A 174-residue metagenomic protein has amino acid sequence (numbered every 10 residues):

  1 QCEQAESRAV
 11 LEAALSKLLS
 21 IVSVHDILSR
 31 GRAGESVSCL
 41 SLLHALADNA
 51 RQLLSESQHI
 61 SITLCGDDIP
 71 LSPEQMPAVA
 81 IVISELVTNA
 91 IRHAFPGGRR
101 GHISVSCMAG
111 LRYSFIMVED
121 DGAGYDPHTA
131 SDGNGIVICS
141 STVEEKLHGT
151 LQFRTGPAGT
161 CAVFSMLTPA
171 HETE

Functional and structural regions predicted by a protein language model:
Q1-V10, R32-A33: Short acidic helix/loop segment immediately C-terminal to the autophosphorylated histidine in two-component histidine
L11-L19, S23, I27, S36-L53: Short beta-to-alpha transition helix within the HATPase_c
V37, S55-S84, I91-G101: Conserved short strand/loop->alpha-helix "switch" segment adjacent to the catalytic nucleotide/phosphoryl-transfer site
R100-R112: Short beta-strand/loop element within the Bergerat-fold HATPase_c
H102, G124, G156-V163: Glycine-rich nucleotide-binding loop
S106, G159-A170: Short C-terminal beta-strand
D120: Acidic ATP/Mg2+-coordinating residue in the GHKL
P127-R154: ATP phosphate-binding glycine-rich loop and adjacent ATP-lid/helix-beta elements within ATP-binding kinase/ATPase
